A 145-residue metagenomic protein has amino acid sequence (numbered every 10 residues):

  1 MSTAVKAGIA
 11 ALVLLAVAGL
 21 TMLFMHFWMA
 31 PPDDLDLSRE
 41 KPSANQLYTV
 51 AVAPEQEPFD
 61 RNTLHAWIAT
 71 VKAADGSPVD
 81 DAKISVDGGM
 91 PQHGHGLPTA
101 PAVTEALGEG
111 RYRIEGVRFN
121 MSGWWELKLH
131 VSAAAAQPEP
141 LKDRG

Functional and structural regions predicted by a protein language model:
S2-L14, A18-E126, H130-G145: Contiguous segments within soluble domain cores/interaction surfaces
